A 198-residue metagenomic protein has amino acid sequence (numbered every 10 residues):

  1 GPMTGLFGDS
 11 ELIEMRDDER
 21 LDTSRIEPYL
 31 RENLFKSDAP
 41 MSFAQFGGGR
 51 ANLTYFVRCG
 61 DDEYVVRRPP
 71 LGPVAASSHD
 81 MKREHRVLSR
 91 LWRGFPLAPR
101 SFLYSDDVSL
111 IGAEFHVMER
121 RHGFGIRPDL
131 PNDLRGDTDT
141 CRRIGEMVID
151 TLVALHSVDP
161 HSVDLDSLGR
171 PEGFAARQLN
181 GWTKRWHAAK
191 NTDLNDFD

Functional and structural regions predicted by a protein language model:
T4-S37, M41: Juxta-kinase regulatory segment immediately upstream of eukaryotic protein kinase catalytic domains
D38-D198: ATP-binding pocket architecture of kinase catalytic cores
